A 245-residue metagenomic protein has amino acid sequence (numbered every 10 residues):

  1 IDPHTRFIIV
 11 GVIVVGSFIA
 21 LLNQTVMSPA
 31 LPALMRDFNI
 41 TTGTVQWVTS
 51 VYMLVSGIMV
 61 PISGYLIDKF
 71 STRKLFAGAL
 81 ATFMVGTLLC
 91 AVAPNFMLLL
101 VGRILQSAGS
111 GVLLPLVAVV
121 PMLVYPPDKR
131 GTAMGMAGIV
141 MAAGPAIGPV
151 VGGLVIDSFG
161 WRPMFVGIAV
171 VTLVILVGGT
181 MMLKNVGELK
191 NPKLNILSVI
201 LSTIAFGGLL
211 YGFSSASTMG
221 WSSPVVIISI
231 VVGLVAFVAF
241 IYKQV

Functional and structural regions predicted by a protein language model:
I1-M181: Transmembrane-helix bundle of Major Facilitator Superfamily
D157-V245: Hydrophobic transmembrane-helix bundles of small-molecule transporters
